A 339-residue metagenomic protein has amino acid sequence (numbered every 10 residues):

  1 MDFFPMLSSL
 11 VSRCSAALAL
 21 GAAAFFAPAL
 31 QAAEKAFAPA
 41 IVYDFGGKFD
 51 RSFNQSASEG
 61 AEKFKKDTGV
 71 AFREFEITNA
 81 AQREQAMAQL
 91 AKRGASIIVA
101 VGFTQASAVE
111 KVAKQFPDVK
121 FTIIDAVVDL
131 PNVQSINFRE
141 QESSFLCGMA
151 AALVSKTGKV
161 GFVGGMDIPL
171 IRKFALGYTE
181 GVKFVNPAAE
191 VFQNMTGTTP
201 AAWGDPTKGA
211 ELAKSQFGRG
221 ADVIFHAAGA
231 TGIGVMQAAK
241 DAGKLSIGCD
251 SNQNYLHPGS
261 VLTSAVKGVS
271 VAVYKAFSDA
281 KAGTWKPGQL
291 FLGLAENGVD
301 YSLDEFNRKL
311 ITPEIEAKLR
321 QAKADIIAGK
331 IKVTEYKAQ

Functional and structural regions predicted by a protein language model:
S9, R13-A27: Bacterial N-terminal signal peptides
A33-Q339: A residue-level marker of the well-folded mature domains of exported/periplasmic proteins
